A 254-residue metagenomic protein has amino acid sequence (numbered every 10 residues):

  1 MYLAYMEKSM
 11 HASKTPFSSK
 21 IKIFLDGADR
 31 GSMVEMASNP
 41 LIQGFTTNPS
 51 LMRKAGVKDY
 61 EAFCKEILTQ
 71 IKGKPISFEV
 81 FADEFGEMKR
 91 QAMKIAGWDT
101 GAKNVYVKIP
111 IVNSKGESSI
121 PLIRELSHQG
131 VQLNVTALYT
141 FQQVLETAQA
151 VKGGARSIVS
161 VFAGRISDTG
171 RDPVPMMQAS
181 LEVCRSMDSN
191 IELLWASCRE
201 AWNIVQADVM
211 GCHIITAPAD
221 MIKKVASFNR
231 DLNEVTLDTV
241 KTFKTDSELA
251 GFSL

Functional and structural regions predicted by a protein language model:
M1-S9: N-terminal amphipathic/basic-hydrophobic helices that include classical n-h-c signal peptides and signal-anchor
H11-K14, P40: Metal-centered catalytic cores of metalloenzymes
P16-F24, A102-Y106, H128-N134, S186-W195: Short beta-strand/loop segments at the ligand-binding rim of alpha/beta enzyme cores
S18-V34, S38-I42, T46-E125: Active-site beta->alpha loop and helix N-cap motifs at the rims of alpha/beta catalytic domains
P40-L41, G56, D99, K103 (+5 more regions): Glycine-centered loop/turn motif at secondary-structure junctions
E117, R124, Q132-K223, N229-T242: Catalytic alpha/beta core domains of metabolic enzymes, predominantly
S247: Active-site loops and adjacent core secondary-structure elements that bind or stabilize anionic groups
